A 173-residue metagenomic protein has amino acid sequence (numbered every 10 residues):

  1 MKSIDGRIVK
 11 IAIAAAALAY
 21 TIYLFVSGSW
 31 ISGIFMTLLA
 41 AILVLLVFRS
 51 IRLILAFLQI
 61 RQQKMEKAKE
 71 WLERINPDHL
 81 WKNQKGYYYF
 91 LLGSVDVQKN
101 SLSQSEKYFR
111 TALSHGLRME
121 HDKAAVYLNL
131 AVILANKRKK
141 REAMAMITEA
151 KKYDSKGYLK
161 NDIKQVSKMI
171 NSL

Functional and structural regions predicted by a protein language model:
M1-K67: Long, contiguous interaction/recruitment modules in multidomain scaffold/adaptor proteins
L46, K82-K85, E120-K123, N161: Residue signature of alpha-solenoid helical repeat architecture, marking inter-repeat boundaries and helix-start
I54, L58, F90-L91, A125-N129 (+1 more regions): "A position-specific structural signal for the A-helix of alpha-solenoid helical repeats
M65-E66, L102, K140: TPR-repeat structural position
E73-P77, R110-G116, E149-Y153, Y158: Amphipathic alpha-helical segments of tetratricopeptide repeats
